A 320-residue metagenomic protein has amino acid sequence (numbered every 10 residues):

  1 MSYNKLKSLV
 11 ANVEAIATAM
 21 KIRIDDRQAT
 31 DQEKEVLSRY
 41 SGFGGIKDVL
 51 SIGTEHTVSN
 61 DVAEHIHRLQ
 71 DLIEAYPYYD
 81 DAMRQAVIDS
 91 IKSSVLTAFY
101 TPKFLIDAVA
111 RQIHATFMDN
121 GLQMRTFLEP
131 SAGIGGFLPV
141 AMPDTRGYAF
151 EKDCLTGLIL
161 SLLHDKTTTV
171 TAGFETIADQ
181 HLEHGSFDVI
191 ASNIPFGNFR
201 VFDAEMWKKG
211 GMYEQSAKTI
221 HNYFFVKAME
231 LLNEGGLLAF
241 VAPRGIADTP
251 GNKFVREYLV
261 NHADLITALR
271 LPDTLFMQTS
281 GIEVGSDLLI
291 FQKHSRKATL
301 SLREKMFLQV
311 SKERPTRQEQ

Functional and structural regions predicted by a protein language model:
S2-L163, T167: Class I S-adenosyl-L-methionine
L96, G210-Q215: Surface-exposed cleft-lining segments at the edges of enzyme active sites
I106-T116, M124-A141, A149, A172-K208 (+1 more regions): Conserved proline-anchored active-site loop of SAM-dependent methyltransferases that bridges a beta-strand
L128, K152-C154, E214-M277, V284-I290: Conserved Class I SAM-dependent methyltransferase catalytic core
D144-R146, K166-T167, M206-G210, V255-Y258: Glycine-rich, phosphate-binding/catalytic loops in enzymes
T169-V170, L269: General small-molecule cofactor/ligand-binding pocket signal
F276-Q320: Flexible, glycine-/basic-rich loop-and-beta segments that form/coincide with the SAM-dependent methyltransferase
